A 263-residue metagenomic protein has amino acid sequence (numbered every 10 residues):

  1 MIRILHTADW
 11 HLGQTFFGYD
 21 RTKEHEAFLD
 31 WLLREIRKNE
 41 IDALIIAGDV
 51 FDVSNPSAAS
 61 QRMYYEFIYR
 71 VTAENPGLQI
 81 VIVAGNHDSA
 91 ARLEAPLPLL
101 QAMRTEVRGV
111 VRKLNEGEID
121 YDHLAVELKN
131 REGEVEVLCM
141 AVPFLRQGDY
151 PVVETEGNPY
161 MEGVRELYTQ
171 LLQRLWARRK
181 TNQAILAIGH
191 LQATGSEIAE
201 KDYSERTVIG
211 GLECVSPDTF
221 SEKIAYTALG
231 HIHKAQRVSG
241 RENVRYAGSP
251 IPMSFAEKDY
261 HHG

Functional and structural regions predicted by a protein language model:
M1-I46, F51-G263: Extended recognition/assembly regions associated with phosphoester-bond processing machinery
